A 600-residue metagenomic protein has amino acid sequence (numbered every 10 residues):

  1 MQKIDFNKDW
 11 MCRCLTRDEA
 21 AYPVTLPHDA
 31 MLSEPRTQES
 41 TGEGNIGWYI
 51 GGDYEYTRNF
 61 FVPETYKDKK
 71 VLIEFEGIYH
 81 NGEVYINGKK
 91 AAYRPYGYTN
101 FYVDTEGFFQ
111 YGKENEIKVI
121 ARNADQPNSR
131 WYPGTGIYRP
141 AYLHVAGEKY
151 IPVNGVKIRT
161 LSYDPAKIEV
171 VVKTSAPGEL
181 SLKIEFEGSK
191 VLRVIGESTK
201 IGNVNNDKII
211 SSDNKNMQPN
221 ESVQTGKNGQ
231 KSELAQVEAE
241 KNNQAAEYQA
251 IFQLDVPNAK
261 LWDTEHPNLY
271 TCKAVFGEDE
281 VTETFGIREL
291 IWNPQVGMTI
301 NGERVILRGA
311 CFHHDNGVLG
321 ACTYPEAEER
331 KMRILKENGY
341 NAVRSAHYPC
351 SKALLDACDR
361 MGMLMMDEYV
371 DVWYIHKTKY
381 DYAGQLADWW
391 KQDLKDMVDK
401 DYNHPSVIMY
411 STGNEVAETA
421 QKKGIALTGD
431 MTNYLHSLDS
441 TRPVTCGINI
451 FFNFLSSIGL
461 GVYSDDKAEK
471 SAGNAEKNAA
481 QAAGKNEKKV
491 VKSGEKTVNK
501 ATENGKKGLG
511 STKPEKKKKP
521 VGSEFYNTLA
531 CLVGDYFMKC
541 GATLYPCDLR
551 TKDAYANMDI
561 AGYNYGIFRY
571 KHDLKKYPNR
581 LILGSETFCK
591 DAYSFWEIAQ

Functional and structural regions predicted by a protein language model:
K3-R17, A30, I46, G51-N154 (+2 more regions): Accessory beta-strand-rich segments of carbohydrate-active enzymes
G82-Y85, I184, A274, M298: Short aromatic-centered micro-motifs
Y85-A91, E187-G188, G277-E278, N301: Short strand-turn-strand beta-turns centered on an Asx-Gly dipeptide
Y98-Y111, P127, W131, P257 (+4 more regions): Active-site mouth of glycoside hydrolases
Q110-G112, K173-K208, A235-N293: Extended acidic/polar, glycine-enriched regions that form or flank non-catalytic beta-rich accessory modules
R139-K157, R288-E303: Low-complexity, Pro/Ser/Thr- and charge-rich linker/hinge segments at domain boundaries
K149-A176: Surface beta-strand/loop "capping" patches
E197-A246, K467-S511: Intrinsically disordered, low-complexity terminal tails and inter-domain linkers enriched for S/T/G/P/D/E
